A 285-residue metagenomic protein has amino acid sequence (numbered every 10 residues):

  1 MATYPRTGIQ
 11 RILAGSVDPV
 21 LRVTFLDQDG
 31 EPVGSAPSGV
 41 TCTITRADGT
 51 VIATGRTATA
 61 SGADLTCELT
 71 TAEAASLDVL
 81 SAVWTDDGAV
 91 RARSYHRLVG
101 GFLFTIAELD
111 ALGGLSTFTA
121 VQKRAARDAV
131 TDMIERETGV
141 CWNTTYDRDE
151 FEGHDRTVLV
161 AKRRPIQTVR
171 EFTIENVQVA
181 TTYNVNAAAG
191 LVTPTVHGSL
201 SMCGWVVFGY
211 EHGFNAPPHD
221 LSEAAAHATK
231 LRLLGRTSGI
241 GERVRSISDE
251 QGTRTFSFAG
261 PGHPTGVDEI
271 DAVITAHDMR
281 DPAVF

Functional and structural regions predicted by a protein language model:
A2-P5, A92-G100, N215-F285: Short loop/turn elements at secondary-structure junctions
G8-P32: Beta-strand-rich structural segments
L26-R56: Short flexible loop/turn segments that cap and initiate beta-strands
D29-G39, K162-T168, L200-S201: A short beta-turn/strand-edge loop motif at beta-sheet boundaries
G34, T54-D64, R170-W205: Extracellular/luminal ectodomains and secreted, surface-exposed scaffolds of diverse proteins
E68-S76: Short, surface-exposed loop/turn segments at beta-strand-coil junctions that are enriched for proline with nearby
S76-D78, W84-R91, R97, V185-A224 (+1 more regions): Surface-exposed interaction regions enriched in Ser/Thr/Asp/Glu that occur as long low-complexity tracts or repetitive
A92-S94, G101-E175: Glycine-enriched, solvent-exposed interface loops adjoining structured elements
